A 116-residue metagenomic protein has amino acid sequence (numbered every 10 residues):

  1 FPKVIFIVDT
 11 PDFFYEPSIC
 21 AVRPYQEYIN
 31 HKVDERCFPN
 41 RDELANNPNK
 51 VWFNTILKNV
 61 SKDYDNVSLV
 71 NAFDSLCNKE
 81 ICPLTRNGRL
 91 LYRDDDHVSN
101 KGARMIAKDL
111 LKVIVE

Functional and structural regions predicted by a protein language model:
F1-E116: Extracellular glycan-modifying ectodomains
